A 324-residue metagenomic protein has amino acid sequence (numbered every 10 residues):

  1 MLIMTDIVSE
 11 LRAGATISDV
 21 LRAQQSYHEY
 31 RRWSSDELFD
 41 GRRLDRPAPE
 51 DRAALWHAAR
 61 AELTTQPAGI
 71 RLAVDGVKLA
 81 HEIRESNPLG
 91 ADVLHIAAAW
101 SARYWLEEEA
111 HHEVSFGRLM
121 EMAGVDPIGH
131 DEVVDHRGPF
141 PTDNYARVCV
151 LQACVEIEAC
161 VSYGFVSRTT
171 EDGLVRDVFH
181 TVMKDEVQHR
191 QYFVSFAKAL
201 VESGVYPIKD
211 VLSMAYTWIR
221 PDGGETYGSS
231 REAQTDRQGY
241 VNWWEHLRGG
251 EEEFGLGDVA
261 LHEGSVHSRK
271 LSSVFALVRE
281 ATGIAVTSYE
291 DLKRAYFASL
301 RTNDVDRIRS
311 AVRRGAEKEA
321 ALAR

Functional and structural regions predicted by a protein language model:
L2-R324: Non-heme di-metal
